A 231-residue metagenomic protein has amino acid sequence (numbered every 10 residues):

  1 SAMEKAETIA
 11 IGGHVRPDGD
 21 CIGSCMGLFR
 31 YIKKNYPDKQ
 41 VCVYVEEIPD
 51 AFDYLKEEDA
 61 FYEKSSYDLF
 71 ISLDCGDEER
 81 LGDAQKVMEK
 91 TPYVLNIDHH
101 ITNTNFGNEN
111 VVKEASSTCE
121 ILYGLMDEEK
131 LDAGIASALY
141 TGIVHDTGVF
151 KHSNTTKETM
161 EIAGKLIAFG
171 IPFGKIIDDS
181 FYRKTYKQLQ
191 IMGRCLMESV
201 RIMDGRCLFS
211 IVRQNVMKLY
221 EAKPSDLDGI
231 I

Functional and structural regions predicted by a protein language model:
S1, V87-V94, E114-L122: An acidic intrinsically disordered interaction segment
S1-G19, G23-D53, Y62-L69, H145-I231: Hydrophobic helix-and-loop "lid/oligomerization" segment in the mid-to-C-terminal part of catalytic domains
T8-I9, M88, I135-S137: Short hydrophobic "helix-edge" motifs at membrane interfaces and signal-peptide entry regions
Y44, I97, V111-V112, S210: Hydrophobic residues at beta-strand termini and immediately following loops that shape nucleotide-binding pockets
D53-N108: Active-site cofactor/cluster-binding pocket
H99-I162: Short alpha-helices
